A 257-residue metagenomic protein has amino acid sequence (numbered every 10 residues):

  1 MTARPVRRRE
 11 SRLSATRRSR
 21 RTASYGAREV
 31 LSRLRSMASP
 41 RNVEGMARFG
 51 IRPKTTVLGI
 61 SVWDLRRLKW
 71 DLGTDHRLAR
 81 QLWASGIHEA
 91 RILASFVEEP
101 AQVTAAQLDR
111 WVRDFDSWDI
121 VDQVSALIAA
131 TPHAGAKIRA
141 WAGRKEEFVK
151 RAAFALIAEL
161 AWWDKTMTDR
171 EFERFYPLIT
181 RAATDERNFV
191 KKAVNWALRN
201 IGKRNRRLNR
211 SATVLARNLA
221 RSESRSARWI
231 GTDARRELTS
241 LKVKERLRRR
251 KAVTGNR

Functional and structural regions predicted by a protein language model:
T2-R257: Alpha-helical scaffold domains
